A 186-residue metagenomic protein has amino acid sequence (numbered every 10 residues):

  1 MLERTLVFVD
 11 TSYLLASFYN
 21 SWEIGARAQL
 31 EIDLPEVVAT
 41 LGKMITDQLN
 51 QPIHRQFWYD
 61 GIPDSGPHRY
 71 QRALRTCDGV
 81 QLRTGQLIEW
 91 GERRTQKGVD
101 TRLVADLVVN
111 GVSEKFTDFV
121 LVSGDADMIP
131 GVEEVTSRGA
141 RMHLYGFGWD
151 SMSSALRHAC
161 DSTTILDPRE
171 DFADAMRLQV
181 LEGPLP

Functional and structural regions predicted by a protein language model:
M1-V99, R141: Domain-level signal for Mg2+-assisted phosphodiester chemistry and nucleotide/NA-binding surfaces in nucleic-acid
R75-P186: Nuclease catalytic cores that cleave nucleic-acid phosphodiester bonds, predominantly acidic two-metal-ion
